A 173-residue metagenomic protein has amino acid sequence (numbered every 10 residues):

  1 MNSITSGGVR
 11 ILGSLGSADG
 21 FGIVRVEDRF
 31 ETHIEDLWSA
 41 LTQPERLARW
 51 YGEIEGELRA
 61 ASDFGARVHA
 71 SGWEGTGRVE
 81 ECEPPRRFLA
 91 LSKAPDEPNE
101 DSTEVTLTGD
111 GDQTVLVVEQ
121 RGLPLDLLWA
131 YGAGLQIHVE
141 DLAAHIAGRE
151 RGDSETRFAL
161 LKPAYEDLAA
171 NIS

Functional and structural regions predicted by a protein language model:
M1-I54: Hydrophobic ligand-binding cavity/cleft-lining segments
M1-S6, G122-S173: A conserved amphipathic terminal alpha-helix motif
F21-E27, D63, E74, R87 (+2 more regions): Intrinsic-disorder/low-complexity, polar/charged segments enriched in Ser/Thr/Lys/Arg/Asp/Glu/Gln
I23, L91-I146: Beta-strand/loop substructures that line and gate deep hydrophobic ligand-binding cavities in soluble
R29, E45-A94: Glycine-rich portal/gate segments that line the openings of hydrophobic small-molecule binding cavities
I34-E35, E80-P85, L107-V115: A short, structured loop/turn motif at beta-sheet edges
T42-Q43, P84, A144-A147: Residues at helix-coil transition
